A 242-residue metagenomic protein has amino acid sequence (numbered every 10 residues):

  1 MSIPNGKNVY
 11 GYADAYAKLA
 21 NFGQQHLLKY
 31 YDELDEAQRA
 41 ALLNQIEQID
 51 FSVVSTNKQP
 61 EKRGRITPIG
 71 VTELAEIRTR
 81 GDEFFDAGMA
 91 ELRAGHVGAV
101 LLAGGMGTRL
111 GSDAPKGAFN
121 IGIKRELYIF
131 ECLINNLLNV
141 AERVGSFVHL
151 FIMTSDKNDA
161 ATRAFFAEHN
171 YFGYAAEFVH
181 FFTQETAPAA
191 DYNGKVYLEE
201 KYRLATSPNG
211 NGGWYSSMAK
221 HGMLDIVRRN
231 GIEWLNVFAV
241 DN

Functional and structural regions predicted by a protein language model:
M1-A17: Basic/polar N-terminal segments that are highly enriched at the extreme N-terminus, encompassing both cleavable
G6-Y10, N21, R109, Y197: Generic signal for short, ordered secondary-structure residues within or immediately flanking folded domains
Y16, G98-V100: Exposed boundary/loop context
Y16-T79: Low-complexity, highly charged intrinsically disordered N-terminal segments that act as targeting/localization
Q25, L74-G98, S112-N242: Domain-scale recognition of functional cores that engage charged ligands
A103-R109: Conserved adenylation A10 loop of the ANL superfamily
